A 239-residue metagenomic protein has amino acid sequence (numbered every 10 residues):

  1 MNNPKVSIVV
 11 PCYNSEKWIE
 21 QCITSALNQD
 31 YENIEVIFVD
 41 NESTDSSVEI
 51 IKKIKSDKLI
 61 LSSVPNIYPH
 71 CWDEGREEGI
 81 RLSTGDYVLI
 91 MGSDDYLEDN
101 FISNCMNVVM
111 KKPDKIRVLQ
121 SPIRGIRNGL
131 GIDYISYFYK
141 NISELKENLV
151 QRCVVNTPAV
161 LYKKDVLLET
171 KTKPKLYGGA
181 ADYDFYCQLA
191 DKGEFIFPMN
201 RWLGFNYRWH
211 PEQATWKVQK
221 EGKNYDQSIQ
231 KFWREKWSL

Functional and structural regions predicted by a protein language model:
M1-S25: N-proximal low-complexity "stem/linker" segments adjacent to membrane-targeting elements
K17-E20, D45-K53, Y96, N100: Acidic helix N-cap motif at the loop->helix transition within catalytic regions of sugar-transfer enzymes
T24-N33: Short, acidic, metal-binding catalytic loop of nucleotide-sugar glycosyltransferases
S25, D40-E49, G92: A conserved acidic beta->alpha catalytic loop
P65-S83: Glycine-rich, basic loop-to-helix element that forms the pyrophosphate-binding segment of sugar-nucleotide handling
V88: Short aromatic/hydrophobic "clamp" motif used to bind/position activated sugar donors
N100-D133: Conserved donor NDP-sugar-binding/catalytic core segment of glycosyltransferases
Y139-Y225: Conserved nucleotide-sugar donor-binding catalytic segment
